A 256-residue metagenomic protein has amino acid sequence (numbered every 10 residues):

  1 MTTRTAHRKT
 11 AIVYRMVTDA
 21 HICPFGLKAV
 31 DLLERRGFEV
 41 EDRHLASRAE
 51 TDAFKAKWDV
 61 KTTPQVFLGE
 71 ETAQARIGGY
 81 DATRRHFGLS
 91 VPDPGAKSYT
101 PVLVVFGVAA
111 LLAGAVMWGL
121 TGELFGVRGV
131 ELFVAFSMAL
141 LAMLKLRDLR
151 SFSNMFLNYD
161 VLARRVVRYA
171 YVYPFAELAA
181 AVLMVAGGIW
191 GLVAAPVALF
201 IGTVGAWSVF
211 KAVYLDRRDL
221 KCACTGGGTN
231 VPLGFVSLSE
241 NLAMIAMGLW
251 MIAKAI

Functional and structural regions predicted by a protein language model:
T2-H44: Local sequence-structure signature of Cys/Sec-based thiol-disulfide redox active-site neighborhoods
F25, A46-S47, D148, Y214: Residue-level preference for nonpolar/small residues embedded in alpha-helices
R36-E39, D52-T62, E71-G78: Structural alpha/beta surface segment adjacent to cysteine/selenocysteine redox centers across thiol/disulfide enzymes
R43-T62, T83-D93: Thioredoxin-like thiol-disulfide oxidoreductase module
A46, L68, Y169: Residue-level "edge-of-site" marker
G69-A96: Non-catalytic, surface beta->alpha helical segment in thiol-disulfide oxidoreductase systems
P101-I256: Membrane-interfacial helix-loop segments of redox and metal-homeostasis proteins, especially TM-loop-TM junctions
